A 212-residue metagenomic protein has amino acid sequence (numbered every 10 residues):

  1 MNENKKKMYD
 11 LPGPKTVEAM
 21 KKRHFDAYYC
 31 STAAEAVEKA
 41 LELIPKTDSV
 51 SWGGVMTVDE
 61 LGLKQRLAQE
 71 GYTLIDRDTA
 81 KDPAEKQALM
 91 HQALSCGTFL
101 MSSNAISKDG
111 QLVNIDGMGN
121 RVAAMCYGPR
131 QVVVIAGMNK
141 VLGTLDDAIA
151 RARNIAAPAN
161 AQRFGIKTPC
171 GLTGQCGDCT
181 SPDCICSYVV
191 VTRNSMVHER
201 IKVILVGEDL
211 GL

Functional and structural regions predicted by a protein language model:
M1-Y9: Glycine- and acidic-residue-enriched helix-capping/strand-helix junction motifs
N4, H24, A136: Conserved short-loop catalytic and cofactor-binding motifs
Y9-M90, S95-L100: N-terminal active-site beta-alpha-beta segment that forms phosphate/nucleotide-binding and substrate-recognition loops
L94-L212: Conserved phosphate- and dinucleotide-binding cores of soluble alpha/beta proteins, encompassing both enzyme active
